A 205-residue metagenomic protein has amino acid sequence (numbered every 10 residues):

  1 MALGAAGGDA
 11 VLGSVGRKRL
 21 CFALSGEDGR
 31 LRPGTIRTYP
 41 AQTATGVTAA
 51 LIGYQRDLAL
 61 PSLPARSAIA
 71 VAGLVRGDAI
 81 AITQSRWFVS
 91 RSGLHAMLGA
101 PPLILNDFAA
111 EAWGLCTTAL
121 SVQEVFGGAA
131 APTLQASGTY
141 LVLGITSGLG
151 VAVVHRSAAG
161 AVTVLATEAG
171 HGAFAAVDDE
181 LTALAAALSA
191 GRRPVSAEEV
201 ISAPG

Functional and structural regions predicted by a protein language model:
M1-A5, I104-Y140: Conserved phosphate-binding catalytic cores of ATP/NTP-utilizing and phosphoryl-transfer enzymes
A2-G53, L165-A173: Short glycine-rich, Thr/Ser-proximal phosphate-binding strand/loop in the N-terminal lobe of ATP-dependent enzymes
D9-S14, P64-A68, L103, Y140-G144: Short glycine-aspartate micro-motif
L20, L74-R76, G148-A152: Short, acidic Gly/Pro/Ser/Thr-rich loop/turn segments
E27-R30, S85-F88, T118-F126, R156-L165: A glycine- and small-aliphatic-rich helix-loop capping segment at beta-alpha/alpha-beta transitions that lines
T35-A44, A50, D57-L63, R192-G205: Adenine-nucleotide phosphate-binding core of ATP-dependent small-molecule kinases
A59-L105, A109-V122: Short beta-strand-loop/turn "lid" adjacent to the catalytic site in phosphate-handling enzymes
A131-L141, G148-G205: Glycine/GP-enriched mid-protein hinge/lid loop-to-helix segment characteristic of carbohydrate kinases
